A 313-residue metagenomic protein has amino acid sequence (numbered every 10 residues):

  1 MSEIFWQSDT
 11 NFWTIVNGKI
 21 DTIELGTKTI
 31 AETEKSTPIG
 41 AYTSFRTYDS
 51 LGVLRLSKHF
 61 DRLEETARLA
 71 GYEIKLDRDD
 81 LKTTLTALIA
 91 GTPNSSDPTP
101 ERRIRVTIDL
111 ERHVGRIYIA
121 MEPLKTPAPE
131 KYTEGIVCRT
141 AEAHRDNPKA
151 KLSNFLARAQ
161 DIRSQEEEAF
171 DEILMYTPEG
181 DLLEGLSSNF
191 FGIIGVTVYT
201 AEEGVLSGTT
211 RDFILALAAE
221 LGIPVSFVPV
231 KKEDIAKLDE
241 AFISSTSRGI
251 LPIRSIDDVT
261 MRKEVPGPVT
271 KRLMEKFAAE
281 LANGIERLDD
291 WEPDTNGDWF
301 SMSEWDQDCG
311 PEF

Functional and structural regions predicted by a protein language model:
M1-G91, D109-F313: Helix-start/capping segments and mature chain N-termini
P93-S96: Internal amphipathic helical hairpin motif
P98-V106: Ordered, amphipathic secondary-structure segments that act as subunit-interaction surfaces in large macromolecular
